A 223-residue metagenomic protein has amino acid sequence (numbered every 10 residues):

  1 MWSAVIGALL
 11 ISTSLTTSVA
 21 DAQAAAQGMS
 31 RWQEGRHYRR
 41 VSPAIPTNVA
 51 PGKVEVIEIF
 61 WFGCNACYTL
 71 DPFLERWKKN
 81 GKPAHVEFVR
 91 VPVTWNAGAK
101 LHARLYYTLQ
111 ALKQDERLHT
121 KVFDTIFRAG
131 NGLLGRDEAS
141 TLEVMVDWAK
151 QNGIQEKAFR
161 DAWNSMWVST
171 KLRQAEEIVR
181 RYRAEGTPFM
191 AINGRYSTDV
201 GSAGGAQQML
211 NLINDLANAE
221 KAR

Functional and structural regions predicted by a protein language model:
M1, T47-A50, N96, R136 (+3 more regions): Short N-terminal micro-motifs specific to bacterial/archaeal maturation and metal-cluster initiation sites
W2-K100, N218-R223: Extracytoplasmic thiol/disulfide redox context detector
I45-A50, R76-K78, D115-H119, V146-A149 (+1 more regions): Short hydrophobic/aromatic-rich motifs at helix boundaries and adjacent loops
K53, I57, G63-L70, T94-H102 (+6 more regions): Solvent-exposed, acidic/flexible segments
F60-G63, K78-K82, L109-K113, V122 (+6 more regions): Sec/Tat-exported extracytoplasmic proteins
D71-E75, H102-Y106, H119, L142 (+4 more regions): Extracytoplasmic/secreted envelope proteins and their assembly/folding machinery, especially bacterial periplasmic
N80-A149: Structural microenvironment flanking redox-active thiols in thiol-disulfide oxidoreductases
D147-R223: C-terminal cap of thioredoxin/glutaredoxin-like
